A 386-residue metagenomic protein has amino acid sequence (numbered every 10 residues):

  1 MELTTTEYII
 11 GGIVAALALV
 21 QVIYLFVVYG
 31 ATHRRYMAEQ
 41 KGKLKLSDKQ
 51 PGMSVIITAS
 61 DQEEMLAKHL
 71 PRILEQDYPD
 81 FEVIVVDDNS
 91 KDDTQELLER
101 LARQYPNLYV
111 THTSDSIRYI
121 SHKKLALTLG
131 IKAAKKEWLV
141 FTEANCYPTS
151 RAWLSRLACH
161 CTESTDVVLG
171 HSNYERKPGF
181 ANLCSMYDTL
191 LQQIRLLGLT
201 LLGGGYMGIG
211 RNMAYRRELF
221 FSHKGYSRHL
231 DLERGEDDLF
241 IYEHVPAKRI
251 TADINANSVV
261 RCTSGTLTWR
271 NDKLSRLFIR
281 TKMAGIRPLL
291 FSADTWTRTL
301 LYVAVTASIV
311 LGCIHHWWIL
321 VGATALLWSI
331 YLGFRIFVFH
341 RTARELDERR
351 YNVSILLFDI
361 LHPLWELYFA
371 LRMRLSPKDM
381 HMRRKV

Functional and structural regions predicted by a protein language model:
M1-L46, F339, E366: N-terminal membrane-anchoring/stem segments of glycan-assembly enzymes
M37-Q40, Q62-E75: Short, well-formed alpha-helical segments that are part of the catalytic scaffolds of diverse glycosyltransferases
P51-S54, E82: Cell-envelope/extracellular polymer assembly enzymes that use nucleotide-activated donors
L70-S116: Acidic donor-binding segment of Leloir-type glycosyltransferases
P106-I117, H122, A126, G130 (+4 more regions): Long helical/loop segments within the catalytic core of UDP-sugar-dependent glycosyltransferases, especially the large
K136-Y147: Short beta-strand-to-loop acidic/aromatic patch adjacent to the donor-nucleotide binding site
C161, V167-L191, E218-F221, G225-F291: Catalytic donor/gating beta->alpha subdomain of glycosyltransferases that bind UDP-sugars
T297-D379: Membrane-embedded multi-pass helical conduit in multi-pass membrane proteins, especially envelope-biosynthetic
